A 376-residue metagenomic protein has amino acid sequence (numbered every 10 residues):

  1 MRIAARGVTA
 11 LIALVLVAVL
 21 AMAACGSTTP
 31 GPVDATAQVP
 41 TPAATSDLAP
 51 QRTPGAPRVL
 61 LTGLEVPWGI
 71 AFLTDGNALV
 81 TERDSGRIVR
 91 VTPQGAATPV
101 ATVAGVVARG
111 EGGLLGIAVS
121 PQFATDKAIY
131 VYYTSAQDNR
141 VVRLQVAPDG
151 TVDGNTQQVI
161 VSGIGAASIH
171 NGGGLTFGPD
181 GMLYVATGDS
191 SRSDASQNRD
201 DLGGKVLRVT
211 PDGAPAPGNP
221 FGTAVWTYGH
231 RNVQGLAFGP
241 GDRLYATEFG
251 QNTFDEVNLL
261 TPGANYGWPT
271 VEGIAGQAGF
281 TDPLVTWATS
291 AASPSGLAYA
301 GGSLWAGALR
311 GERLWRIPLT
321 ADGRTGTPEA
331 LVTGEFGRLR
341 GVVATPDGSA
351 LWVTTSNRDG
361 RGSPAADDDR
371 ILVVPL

Functional and structural regions predicted by a protein language model:
M1-I12: Bacterial N-terminal signal peptides that target proteins for export
A21-A24: C-terminal motif of bacterial Sec signal peptides marking the signal peptidase cleavage site
G26-R192, G235, R243-G250, A291-A321 (+2 more regions): Acidic, Gly/Ser/Thr-rich repeat motifs that build Ca2+-stabilized beta-propeller blades
T98-G112, T156-N171, V209-T227, A264-T289 (+1 more regions): Surface-exposed loop and turn segments in beta-propeller and other repeat-based domains that flank or scaffold
L144-V152, L207-A216, L260-W268, E272 (+2 more regions): Short loop/turn segments immediately following beta-strands, especially the blade-tip and inter-blade linker loops
Q197-T210, A216-G241: Loop-centered beta-sheet repeat module
R338-G341: Repeated scaffold domains used in trafficking and secretory/extracellular systems, primarily beta-propellers
